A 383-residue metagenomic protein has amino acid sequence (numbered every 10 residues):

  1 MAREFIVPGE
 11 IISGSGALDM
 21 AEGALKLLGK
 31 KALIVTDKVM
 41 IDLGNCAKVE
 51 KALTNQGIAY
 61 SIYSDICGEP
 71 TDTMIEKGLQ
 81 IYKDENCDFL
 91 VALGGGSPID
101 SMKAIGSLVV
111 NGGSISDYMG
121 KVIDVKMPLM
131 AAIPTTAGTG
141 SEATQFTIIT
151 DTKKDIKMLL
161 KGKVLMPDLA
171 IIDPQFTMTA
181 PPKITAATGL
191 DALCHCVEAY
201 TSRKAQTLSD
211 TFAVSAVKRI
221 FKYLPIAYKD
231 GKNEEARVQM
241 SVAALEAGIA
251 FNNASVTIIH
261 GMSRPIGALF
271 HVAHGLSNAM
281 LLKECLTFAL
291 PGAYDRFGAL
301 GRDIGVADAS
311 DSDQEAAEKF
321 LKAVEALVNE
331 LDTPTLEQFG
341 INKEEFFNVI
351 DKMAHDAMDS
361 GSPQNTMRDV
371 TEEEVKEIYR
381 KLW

Functional and structural regions predicted by a protein language model:
M1-F89, L336: ATP/NTP phosphate-donor binding region
P8-G9, G14-G16, T36-K38, I66 (+9 more regions): Fold-independent oxyanion-binding glycine-rich loops and adjacent beta-strand/coil segments at enzyme active sites
L18-A21, D42-N45, D72, S97-K103 (+3 more regions): Short glycine/serine/threonine-rich phosphate/pyrophosphate-binding segments that cradle anionic phosphate groups
K51, F146-A254, T366, E373: Carboxylate- and glycine-rich phosphate/diphosphate-binding segment that chelates Mg2+/Mn2+
T73-Q175: Glycine/threonine-rich beta-strand-loop-alpha-helix active-site module that forms ligand/phosphate-binding
V164, F297, A307-W383: C-terminal charged capping/lid subdomain of soluble metabolic enzymes
A199-A326: Active-site segments that bind and position negatively charged phosphate/pyrophosphate groups
